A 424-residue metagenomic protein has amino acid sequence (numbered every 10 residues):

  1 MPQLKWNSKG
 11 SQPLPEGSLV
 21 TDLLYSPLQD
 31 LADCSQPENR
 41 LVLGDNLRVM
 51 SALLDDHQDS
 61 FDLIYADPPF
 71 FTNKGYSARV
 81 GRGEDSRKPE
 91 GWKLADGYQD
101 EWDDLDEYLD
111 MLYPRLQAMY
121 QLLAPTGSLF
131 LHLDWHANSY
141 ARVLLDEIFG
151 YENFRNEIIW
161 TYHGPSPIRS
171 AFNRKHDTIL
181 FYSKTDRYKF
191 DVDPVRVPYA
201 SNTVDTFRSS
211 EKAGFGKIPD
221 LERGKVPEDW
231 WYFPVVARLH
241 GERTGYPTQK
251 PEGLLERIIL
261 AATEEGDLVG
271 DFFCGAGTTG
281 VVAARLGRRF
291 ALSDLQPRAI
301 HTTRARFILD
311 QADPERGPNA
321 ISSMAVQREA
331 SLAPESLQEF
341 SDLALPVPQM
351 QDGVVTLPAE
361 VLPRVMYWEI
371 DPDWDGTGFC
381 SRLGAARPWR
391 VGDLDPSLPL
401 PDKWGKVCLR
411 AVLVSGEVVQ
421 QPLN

Functional and structural regions predicted by a protein language model:
M1-A118, T126, H136: DnaQ-like (DEDDh/DEDDy) 3′-5′ exonuclease domain used for proofreading and 3′-end trimming on nucleic acids
M1-D33, L47, Q58, R142-D146 (+5 more regions): Accessory, often C-terminal, charged low-complexity segments
G75-Y199: Accessory substrate-recognition/RNA-binding modules or partner subunits associated with SAM-dependent
E242-L254: Conserved SAM-binding loop and adjacent beta-strand
G266-G275: Conserved class I S-adenosyl-L-methionine
G277-V281: Glycine-rich SAM-binding Motif I of class I
A284: Gly/Ala-rich phosphate-binding loop of Rossmann-like dinucleotide-binding domains, activating on the conserved
R289-D294: Conserved SAM-binding motif I beta-strand of class I
